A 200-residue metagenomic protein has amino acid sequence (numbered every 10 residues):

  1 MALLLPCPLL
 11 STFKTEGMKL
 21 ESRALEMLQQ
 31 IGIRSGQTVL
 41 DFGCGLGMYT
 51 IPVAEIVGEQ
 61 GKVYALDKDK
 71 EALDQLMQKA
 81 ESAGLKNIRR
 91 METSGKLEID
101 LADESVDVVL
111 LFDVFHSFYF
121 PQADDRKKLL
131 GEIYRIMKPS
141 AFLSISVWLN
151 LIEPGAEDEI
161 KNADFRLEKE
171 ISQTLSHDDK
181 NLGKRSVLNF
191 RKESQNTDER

Functional and structural regions predicted by a protein language model:
L3-S22: Class I SAM-dependent methyltransferase Rossmann-like catalytic core, especially the SAM/SAH-binding loop
M18-Q37: Conserved alpha-helix/loop element of class I SAM-dependent methyltransferases that forms part of the SAM/SAH-binding
L40, L46-E98: Class I SAM-dependent methyltransferase SAM/SAH-binding core
V57-G58, F118-Y119, M137-P139: Helix-to-beta-strand junctions that scaffold the AdoMet/dcAdoMet cofactor pocket in Class I SAM-dependent enzymes
K96-V109: A short acidic, Gly/Pro-enriched loop at the edge of an enzyme's catalytic core that lines a small-molecule cofactor
D124-P139: A short glycine-rich, Lys/Arg-flanked "PGG" loop and its adjoining helix->strand segment in the class I
S140-V147: Conserved beta-strand signature within the Rossmann-like core of class I S-adenosyl-L-methionine
S176-R200: Core SAM-dependent methyltransferase catalytic element
